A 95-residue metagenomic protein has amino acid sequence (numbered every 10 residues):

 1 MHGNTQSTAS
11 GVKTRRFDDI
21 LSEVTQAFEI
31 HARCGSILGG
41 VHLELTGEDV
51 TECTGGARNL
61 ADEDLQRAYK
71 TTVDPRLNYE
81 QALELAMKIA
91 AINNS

Functional and structural regions predicted by a protein language model:
M1-S95: Expand to "…catalyze enediolate/carbanion chemistry for C-C bond making/breaking, isomerization, decarboxylation
